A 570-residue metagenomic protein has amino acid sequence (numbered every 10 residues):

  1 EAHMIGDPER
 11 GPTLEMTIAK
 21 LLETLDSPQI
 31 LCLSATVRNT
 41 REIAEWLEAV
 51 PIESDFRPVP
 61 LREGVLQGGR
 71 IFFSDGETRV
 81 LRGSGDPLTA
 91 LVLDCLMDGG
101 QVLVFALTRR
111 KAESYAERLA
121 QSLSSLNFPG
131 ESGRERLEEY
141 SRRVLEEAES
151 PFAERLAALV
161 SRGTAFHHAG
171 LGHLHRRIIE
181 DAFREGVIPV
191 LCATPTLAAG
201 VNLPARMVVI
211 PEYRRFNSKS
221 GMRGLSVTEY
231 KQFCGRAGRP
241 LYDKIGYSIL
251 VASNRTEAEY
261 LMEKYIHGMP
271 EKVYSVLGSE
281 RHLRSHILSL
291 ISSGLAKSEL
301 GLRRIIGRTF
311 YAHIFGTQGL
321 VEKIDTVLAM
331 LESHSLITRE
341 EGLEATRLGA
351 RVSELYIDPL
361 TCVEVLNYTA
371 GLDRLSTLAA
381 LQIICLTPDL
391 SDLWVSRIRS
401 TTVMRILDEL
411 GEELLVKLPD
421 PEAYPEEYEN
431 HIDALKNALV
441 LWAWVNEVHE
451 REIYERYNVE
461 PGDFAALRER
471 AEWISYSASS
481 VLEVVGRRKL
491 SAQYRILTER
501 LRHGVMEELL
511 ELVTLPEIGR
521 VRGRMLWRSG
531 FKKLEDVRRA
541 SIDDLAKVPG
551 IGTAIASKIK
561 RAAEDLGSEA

Functional and structural regions predicted by a protein language model:
M4-P60: Post-DEXD/H (motif II) to motif III coupling segment of the RecA-like Helicase ATP-binding lobe
D26-L31, Q101, V187-V190: Loop/turn-to-beta-strand initiation segments
L33, E42-W46, V50-R118, A165: Conserved interdomain linker/interface between the two RecA-like ATPase lobes of SF2 helicase motors
K111-V190, K219-T228, G307: Conserved C-terminal RecA-like helicase domain
M207, R214, S226-M262: Conserved segment of the helicase C-terminal RecA-like domain
K244-D325, L510: C-terminal or mid-to-C-terminal helical accessory/interaction module adjacent to the motor/catalytic core
R284, S289, D325-H334, T338-R520: C-terminal helical accessory/scaffold domains
S477, V484, L501-E511, P516 (+1 more regions): Accessory alpha-helical DNA-binding modules that contact the DNA backbone or grooves
